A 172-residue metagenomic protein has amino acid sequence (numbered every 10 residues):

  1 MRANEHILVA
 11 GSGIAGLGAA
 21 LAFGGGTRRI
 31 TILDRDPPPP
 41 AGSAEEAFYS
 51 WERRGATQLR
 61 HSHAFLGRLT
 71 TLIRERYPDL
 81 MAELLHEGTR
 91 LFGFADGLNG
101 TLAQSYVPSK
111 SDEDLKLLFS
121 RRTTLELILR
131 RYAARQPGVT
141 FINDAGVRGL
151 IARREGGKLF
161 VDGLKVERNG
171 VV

Functional and structural regions predicted by a protein language model:
R2-S43: N-terminal Rossmann-like FAD-binding beta1-loop-alpha1 element of flavoenzymes
G11, A15, T57, H61 (+3 more regions): Conserved aromatic-histidine-acidic binding/catalytic patches
A22-G26, P40-N99: N-terminal FAD cofactor-binding segment of flavoenzymes
G55, R122, E126-A133, G149 (+1 more regions): Conserved, well-structured functional cores that handle cations and Mg-NTP chemistry
A64-F65, D112-R131, I142: Short beta-strand to alpha-helix junction loop
E83-T124, A152-G157: Flavin (FAD/FMN) cofactor-binding and adjacent substrate-gating region of FAD-dependent oxidoreductase domains
A133-R148: A conserved beta-strand/loop element that lines the FAD pocket in flavoprotein oxidoreductases
R148-V172: Conserved beta-strand-loop-beta-strand element in the redox core of flavoprotein oxidoreductases
